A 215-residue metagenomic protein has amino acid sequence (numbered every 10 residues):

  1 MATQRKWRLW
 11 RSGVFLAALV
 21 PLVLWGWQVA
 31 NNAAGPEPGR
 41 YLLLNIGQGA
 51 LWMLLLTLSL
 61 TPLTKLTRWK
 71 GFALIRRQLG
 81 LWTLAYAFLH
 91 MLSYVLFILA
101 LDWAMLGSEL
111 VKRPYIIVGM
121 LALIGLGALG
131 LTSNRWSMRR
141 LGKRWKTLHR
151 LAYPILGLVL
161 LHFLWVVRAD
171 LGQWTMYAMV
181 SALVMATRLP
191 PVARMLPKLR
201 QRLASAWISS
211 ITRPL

Functional and structural regions predicted by a protein language model:
M1-L215: Membrane-embedded alpha-helical bundles that constitute the cytochrome b-like, heme-associated redox core of multi-pass
